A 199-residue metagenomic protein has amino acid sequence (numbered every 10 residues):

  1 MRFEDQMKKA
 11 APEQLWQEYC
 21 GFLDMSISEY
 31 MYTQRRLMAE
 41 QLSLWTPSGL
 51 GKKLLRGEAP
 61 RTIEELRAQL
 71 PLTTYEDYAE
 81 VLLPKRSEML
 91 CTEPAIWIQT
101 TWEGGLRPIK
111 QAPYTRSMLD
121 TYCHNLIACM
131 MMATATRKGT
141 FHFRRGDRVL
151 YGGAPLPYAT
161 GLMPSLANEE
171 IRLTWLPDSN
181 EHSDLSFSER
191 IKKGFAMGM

Functional and structural regions predicted by a protein language model:
M1-Q99, E103-M199: Nucleotide 5′-phosphate-binding alpha/beta core
